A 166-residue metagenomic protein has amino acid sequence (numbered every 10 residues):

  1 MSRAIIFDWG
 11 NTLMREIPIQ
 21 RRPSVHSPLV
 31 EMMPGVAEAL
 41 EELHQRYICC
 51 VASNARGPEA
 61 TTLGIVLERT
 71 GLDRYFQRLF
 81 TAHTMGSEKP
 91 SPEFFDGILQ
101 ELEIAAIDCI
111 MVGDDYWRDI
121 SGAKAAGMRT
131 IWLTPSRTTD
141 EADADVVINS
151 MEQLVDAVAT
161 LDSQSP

Functional and structural regions predicted by a protein language model:
M1-I17, P28-M33, A37-E42, Y47-P166: Asp-based, Mg2+/Mn2+-dependent phosphohydrolase catalytic module
R22-P28: Surface-exposed cleft-lining segments at the edges of enzyme active sites
